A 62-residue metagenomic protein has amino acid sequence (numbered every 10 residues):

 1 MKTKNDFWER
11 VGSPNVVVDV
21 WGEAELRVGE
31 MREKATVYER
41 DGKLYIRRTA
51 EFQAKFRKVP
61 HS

Functional and structural regions predicted by a protein language model:
M1-G12: Short coil-to-beta transition motif at edge beta-strands of beta-rich domains
D6-W8, E25, E39: Terminal and domain-boundary regions
W8, N15-V18, A54-K58: Short glycine-aromatic motifs
S13-N15, G42: Glycine-centered tight beta-turn/hairpin loop motif at sheet-sheet or coil-to-beta transitions
N15-V28: Short beta-strand-centered aromatic/proline hotspots
L26-G29, A54-F56: A short local loop/turn or secondary-structure capping micro-motif enriched for an aromatic residue
V28-I46: Short solvent-exposed strand/turn elements
K43-S62: Intrinsically disordered, low-complexity, charged/polar segments
